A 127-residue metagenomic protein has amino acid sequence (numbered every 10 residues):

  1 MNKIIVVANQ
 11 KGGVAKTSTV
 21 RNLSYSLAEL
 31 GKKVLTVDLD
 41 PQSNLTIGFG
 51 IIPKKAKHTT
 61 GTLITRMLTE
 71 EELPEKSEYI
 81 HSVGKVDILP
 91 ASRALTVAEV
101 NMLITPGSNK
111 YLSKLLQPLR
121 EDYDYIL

Functional and structural regions predicted by a protein language model:
M1-L127: P-loop NTP-binding core
